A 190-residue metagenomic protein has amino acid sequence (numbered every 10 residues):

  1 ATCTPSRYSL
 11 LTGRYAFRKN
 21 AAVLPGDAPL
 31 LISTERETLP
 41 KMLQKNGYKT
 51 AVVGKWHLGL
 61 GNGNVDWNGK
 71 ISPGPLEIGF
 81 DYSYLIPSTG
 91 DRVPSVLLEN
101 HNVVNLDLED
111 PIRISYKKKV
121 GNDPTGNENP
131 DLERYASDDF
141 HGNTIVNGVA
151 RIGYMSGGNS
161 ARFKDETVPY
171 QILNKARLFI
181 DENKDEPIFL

Functional and structural regions predicted by a protein language model:
A1-L190: Formylglycine-dependent sulfatase
